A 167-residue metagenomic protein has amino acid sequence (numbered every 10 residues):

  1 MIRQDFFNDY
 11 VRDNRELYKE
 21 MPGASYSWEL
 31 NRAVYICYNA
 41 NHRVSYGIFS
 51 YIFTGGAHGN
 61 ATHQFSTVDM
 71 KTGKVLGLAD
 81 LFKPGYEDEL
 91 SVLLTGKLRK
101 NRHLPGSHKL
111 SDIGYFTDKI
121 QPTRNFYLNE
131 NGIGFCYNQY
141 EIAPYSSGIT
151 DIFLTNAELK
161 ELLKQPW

Functional and structural regions predicted by a protein language model:
M1-W167: Compositionally biased intrinsically disordered regions enriched in Thr/Gly
